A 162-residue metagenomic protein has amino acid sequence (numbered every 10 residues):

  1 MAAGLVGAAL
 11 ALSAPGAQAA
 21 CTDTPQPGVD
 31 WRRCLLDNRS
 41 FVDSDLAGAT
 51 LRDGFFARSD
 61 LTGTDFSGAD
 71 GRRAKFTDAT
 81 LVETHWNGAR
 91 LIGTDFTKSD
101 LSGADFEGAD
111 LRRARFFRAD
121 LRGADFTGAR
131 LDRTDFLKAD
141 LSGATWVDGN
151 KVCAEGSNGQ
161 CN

Functional and structural regions predicted by a protein language model:
L5-A17: C-terminal segment of classical bacterial N-terminal signal peptides
A17-N162: Tandem repeat scaffolds
